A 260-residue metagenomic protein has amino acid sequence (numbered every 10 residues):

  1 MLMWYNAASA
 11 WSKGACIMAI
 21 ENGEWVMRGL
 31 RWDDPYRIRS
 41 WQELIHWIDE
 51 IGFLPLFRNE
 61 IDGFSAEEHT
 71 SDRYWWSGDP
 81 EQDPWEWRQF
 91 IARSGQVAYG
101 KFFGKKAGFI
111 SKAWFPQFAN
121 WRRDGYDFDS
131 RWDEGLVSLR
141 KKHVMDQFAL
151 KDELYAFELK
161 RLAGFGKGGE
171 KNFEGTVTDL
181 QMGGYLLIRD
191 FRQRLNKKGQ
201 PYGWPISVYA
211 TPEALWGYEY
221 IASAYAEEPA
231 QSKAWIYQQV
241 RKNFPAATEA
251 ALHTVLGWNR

Functional and structural regions predicted by a protein language model:
L2-R260: Long, low-complexity intrinsically disordered regions
